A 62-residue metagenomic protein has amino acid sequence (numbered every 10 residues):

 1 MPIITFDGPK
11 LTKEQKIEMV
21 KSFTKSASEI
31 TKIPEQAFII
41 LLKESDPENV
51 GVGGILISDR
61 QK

Functional and structural regions predicted by a protein language model:
P2-K62: A domain-level signal for the structural core that forms small-molecule/cofactor-binding pockets and catalytic centers
